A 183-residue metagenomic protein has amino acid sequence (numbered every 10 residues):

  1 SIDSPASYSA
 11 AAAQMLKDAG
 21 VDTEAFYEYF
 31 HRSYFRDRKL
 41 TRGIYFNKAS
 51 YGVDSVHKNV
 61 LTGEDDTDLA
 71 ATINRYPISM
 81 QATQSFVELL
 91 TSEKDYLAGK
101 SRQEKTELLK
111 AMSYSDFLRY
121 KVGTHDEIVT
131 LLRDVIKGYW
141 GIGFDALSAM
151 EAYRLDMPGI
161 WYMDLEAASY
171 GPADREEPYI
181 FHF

Functional and structural regions predicted by a protein language model:
S1-K105: N-terminal glycine-rich phosphate/pyrophosphate-binding loop and immediately adjacent elements
Q81-F183: Active-site/ligand-binding neighborhood in enzyme catalytic cores
